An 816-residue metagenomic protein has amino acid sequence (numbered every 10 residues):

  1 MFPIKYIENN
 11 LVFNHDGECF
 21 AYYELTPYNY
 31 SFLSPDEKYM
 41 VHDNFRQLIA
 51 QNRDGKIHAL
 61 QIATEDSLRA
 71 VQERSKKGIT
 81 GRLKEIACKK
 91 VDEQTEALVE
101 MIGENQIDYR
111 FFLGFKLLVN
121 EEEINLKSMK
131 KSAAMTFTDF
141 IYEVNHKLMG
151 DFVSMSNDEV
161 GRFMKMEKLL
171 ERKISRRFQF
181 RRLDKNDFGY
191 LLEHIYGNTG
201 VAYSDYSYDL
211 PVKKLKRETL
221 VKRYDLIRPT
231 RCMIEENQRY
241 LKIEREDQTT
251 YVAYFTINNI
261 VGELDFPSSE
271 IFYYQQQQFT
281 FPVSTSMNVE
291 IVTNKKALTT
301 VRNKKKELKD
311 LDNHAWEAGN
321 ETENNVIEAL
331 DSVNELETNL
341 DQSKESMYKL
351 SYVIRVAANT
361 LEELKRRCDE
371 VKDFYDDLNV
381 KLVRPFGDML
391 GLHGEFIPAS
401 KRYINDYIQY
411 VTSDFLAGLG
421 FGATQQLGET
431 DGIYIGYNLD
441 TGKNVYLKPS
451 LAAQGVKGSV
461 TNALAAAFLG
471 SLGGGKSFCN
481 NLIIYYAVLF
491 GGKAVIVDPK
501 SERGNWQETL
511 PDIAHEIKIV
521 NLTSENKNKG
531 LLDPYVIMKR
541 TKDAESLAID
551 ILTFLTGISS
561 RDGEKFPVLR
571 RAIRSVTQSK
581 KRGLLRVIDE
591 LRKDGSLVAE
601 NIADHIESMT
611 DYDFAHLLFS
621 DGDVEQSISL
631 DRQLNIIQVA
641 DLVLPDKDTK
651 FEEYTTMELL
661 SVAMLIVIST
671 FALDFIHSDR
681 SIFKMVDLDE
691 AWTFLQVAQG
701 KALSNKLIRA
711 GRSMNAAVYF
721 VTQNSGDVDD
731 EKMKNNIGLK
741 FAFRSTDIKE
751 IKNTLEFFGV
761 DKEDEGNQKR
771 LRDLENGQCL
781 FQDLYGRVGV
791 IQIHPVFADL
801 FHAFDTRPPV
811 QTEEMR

Functional and structural regions predicted by a protein language model:
M1-Y410, G420-F421: Extended, folded cores of ATP/NTP-driven motor/assembly subunits in large transport and secretion machines
Y28, P35, N44-I49, I433-N521: Glycine-rich phosphate-binding loop of nucleotide-binding enzymes
P35-R53, Q276-F279, V292-T299, V380-K381 (+6 more regions): P-loop NTPase motor domains
R53-K56, Y109, F490-G492, I517 (+3 more regions): Short glycine-/polar-rich loops that comprise or flank the Walker A/P-loop and associated switch/sensor motifs
L60-S75, G81-K84, D92, I102 (+1 more regions): Switch/coupling segment of Walker-type NTPase motor domains
E100-M101, R540-R586, E731-R816: P-loop NTPase motor core of the ASCE superfamily
N125, N438-V445, S450-A452, K457-A466 (+4 more regions): Charge-patterned, long linear interaction tracts outside catalytic cores
D312-H314, S450-I484, V497-G504, N521-N526 (+2 more regions): Conserved P-loop NTPase motor cores
